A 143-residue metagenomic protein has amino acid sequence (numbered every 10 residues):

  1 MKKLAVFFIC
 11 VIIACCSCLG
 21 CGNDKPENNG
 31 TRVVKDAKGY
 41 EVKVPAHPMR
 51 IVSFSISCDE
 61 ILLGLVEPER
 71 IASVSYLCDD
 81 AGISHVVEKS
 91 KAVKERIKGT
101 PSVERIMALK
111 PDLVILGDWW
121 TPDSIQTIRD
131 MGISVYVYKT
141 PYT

Functional and structural regions predicted by a protein language model:
M1-F7: Positively charged n-region of N-terminal signal peptides that target proteins for export
L4, L19-E60, A108: Bacterial Sec-exported substrate-binding components of ABC uptake systems
F8-S17: Bacterial N-terminal signal peptides
N23, G30-T31, E41, L113 (+1 more regions): Extracytoplasmic substrate-binding proteins
K38, A46-P48, S75, W120 (+1 more regions): A mature extracytoplasmic/lumenal domain signature
V44-A46, V66, M107-A108, I128-D130: Extracellular/periplasmic catalytic domains that process cell-envelope and extracellular macromolecules
M49, E69-R70, M131-S134: A short helix->loop->beta-strand "cap" motif at the edges of active sites that frequently abuts
V52-L109, L113-D118: A short, structured surface patch at a secondary-structure boundary
